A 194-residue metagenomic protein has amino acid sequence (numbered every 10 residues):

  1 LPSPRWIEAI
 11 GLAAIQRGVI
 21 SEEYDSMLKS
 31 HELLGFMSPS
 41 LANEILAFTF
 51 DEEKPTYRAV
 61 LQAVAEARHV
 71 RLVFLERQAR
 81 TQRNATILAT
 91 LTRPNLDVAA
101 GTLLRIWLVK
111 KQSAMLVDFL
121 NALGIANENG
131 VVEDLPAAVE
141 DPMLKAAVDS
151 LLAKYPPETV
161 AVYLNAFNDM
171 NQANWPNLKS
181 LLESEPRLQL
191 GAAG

Functional and structural regions predicted by a protein language model:
P2-I20, M27-F36, L181-L182: Hydrophobic membrane-targeting and insertion signals
S3-R5, E32, S40, T56 (+6 more regions): Generic low-complexity segments that are intrinsically disordered, proline-rich and/or Lys/Arg-biased
I10-G11, A42, L116: A short amphipathic alpha-helical interaction element
A13, G18, E22, F48 (+4 more regions): Compositionally biased, intrinsically disordered low-complexity segments
A47-N171: Acidic, low-complexity, intrinsically disordered interaction modules
A161-A192: Alpha-helical oligomerization segments
